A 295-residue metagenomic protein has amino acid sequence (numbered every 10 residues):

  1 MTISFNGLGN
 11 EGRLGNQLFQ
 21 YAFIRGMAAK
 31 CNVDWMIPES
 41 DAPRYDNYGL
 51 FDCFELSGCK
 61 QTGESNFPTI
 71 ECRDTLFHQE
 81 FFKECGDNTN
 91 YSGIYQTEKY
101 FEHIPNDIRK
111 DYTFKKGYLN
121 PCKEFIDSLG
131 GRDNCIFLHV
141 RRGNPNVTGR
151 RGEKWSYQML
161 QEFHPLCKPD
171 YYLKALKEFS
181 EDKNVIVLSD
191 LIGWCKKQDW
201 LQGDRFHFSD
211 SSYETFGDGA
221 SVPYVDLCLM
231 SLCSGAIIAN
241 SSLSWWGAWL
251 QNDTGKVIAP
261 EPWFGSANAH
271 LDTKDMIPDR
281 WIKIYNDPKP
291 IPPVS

Functional and structural regions predicted by a protein language model:
M1-E11: Nucleotide-activated donor-dependent transferases that construct or modify glycoconjugates
S4-N6, D34-E39, F137-H139, I186-L188 (+2 more regions): A structural signal for short, well-ordered beta-strand segments and their strand-loop junctions that often border
G9-F19: A short, glycine/small-residue-rich beta-strand->loop->alpha-helix junction that serves as a flexible
N10-G12, S40-Y45, Q96-F101, R141-P145 (+5 more regions): Short, solvent-exposed loop/turn segments at secondary-structure junctions
L14, F179-L271: Donor-binding and catalytic core of enzymes assembling or modifying cell-surface/extracellular glycoconjugates
Q17-A29, Y172-K177: Histidine-anchored nucleotide/phosphate-binding helix
S40-D182, I284-S295: Secretory-pathway luminal glycosyltransferase catalytic domains
S266-S295: Leloir-type glycosyltransferase catalytic cores
